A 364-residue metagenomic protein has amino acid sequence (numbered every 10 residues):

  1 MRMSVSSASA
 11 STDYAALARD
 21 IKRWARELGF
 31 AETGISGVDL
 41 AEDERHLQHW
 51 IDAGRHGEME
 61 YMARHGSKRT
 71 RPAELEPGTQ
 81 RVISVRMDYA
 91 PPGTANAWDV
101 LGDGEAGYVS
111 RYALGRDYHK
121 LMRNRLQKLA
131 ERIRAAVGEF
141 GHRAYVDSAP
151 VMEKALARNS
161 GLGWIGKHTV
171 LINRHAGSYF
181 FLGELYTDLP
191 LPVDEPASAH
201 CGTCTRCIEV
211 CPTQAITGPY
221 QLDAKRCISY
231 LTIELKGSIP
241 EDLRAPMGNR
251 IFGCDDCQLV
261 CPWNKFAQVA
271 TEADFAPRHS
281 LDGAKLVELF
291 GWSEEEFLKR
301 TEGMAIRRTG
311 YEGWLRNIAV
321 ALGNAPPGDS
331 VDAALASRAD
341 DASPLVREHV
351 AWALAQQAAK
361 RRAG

Functional and structural regions predicted by a protein language model:
R2-H200: Auxiliary alpha/beta "docking" domains used to position bulky ligands
F30, R206-Y230, K236, R250-D274 (+1 more regions): Iron-sulfur cluster-binding cysteine motifs and their immediate structural context in ferredoxin-like electron-transfer
L231, L235-F252, G283-I306, H349 (+1 more regions): Short Fe-S-cluster ligation motifs
P240-D274, E296-K299, G303, R307 (+2 more regions): C-terminal amphipathic alpha-helical segment
L298-R300, P327-A339, A359-G364: Amphipathic alpha-helical scaffolding segments comprising HEAT/armadillo-like alpha-solenoid repeats
R307-T309, S337-L345: Short coil turns that connect the paired helices of HEAT/ARM alpha-solenoid repeats
L315-P327, E348-K360: Structural detector for internal amphipathic alpha-helices that build alpha-solenoid repeat scaffolds
